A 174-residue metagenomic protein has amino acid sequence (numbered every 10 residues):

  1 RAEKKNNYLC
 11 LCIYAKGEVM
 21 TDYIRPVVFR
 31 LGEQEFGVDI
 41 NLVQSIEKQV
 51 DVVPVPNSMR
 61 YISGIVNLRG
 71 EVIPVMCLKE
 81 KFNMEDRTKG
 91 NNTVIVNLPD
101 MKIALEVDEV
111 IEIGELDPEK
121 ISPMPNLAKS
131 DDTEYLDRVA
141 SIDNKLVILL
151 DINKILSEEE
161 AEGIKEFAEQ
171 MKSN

Functional and structural regions predicted by a protein language model:
E3-N174: An acidic, low-aromatic, low-complexity terminal/linker signal
